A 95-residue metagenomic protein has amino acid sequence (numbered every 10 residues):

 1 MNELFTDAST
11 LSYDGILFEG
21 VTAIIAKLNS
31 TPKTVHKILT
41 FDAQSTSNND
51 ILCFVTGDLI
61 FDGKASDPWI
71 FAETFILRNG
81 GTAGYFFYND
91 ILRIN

Functional and structural regions predicted by a protein language model:
M1, L59-F61: Short secondary-structure boundary micro-motifs
M1-N2, L77: Hydrophobic pocket/interface hotspot
N2-N49: A solvent-exposed, acidic/Ser-Thr-rich amphipathic alpha-helical stretch
S9, Y13, P32, F61-G63 (+2 more regions): Eukaryotic basic, amphipathic alpha-helical target segments in cytosolic regions
I16-E19, T31-T34, C53-T56, A65-S66 (+1 more regions): A short linear-motif detector with a strong N-terminal bias
N29, D42, L59, E73-F75 (+1 more regions): Generic alpha-helical propensity signal that fires on short helical segments and nearby coil/disordered stretches
S47-L59: A short hydrophobic beta-strand element
F54, K64-N95: Short beta-strand edge/turn micro-motifs at domain boundaries
